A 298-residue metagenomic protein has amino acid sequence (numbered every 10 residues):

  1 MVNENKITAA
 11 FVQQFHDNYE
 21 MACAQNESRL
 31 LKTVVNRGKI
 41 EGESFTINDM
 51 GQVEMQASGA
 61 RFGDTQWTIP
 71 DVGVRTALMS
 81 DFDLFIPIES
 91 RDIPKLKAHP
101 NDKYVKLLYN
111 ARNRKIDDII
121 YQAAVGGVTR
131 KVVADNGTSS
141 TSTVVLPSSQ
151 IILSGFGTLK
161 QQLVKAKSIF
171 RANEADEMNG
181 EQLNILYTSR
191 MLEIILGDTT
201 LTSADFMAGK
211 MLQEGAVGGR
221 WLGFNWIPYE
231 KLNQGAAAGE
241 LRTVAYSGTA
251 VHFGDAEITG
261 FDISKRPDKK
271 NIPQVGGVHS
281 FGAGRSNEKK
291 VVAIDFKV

Functional and structural regions predicted by a protein language model:
V2-Q14, E20-L31, G38-Q56, P70-L78 (+3 more regions): Sequence/fold signature of self-assembling virion shell proteins
Q14, S44-T46, Q52, G73-P100 (+1 more regions): Structured, hydrophobic secondary-structure cores that serve as assembly/anchoring elements
R61-P70: Active-site-surrounding "flap" and adjacent substrate/cofactor-binding loops of secreted or lumenal enzymes, prototyped
P94-I169, D295-K297: Alpha-helical scaffold segments that mediate packing/assembly in large oligomeric complexes
A123-A124, L183, A204: Short acidic alpha-helical/loop segments enriched in Asp/Glu that coordinate divalent cations
G126, I185, R190-I194, L232-Q234 (+1 more regions): Short, catalytically relevant binding-site loops at active-site mouths
